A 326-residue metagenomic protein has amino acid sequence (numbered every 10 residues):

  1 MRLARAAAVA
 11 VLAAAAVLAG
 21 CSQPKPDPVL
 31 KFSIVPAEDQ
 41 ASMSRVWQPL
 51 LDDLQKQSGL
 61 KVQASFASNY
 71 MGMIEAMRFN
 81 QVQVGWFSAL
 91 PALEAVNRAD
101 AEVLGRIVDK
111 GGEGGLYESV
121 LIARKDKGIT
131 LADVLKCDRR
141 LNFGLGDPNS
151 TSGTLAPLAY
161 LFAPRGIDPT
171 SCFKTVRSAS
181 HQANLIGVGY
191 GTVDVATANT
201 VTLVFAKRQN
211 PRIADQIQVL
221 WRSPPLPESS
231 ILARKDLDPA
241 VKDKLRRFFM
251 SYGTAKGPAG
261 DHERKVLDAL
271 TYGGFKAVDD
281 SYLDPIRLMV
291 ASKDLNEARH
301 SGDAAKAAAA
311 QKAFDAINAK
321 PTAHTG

Functional and structural regions predicted by a protein language model:
M1-V11: Bacterial N-terminal signal peptides that target proteins for export
V17-G20: C-terminal motif of bacterial Sec signal peptides marking the signal peptidase cleavage site
S22-P24: Bacterial signal peptide processing site
D27-Q57, A67, L90, G111-Y190 (+1 more regions): Bilobed "Venus flytrap"/periplasmic-binding protein-like clamshell domains and structurally analogous long
K31-P36, G105-V120, P211-R246, R264-D279: Periplasmic-binding protein-like
E38-A41, R45, P49, V241-G326: An extracytoplasmic/periplasmic, membrane-proximal ligand-sensing/linker region
M71-G85, E94, R98, Y117 (+1 more regions): Short helices/loops that flank or line small-molecule/ion binding pockets
W86-D100, F162-A163, G189-Y190, D194-D215: A ligand-binding cleft/hinge motif common to bilobed small-molecule-binding domains
